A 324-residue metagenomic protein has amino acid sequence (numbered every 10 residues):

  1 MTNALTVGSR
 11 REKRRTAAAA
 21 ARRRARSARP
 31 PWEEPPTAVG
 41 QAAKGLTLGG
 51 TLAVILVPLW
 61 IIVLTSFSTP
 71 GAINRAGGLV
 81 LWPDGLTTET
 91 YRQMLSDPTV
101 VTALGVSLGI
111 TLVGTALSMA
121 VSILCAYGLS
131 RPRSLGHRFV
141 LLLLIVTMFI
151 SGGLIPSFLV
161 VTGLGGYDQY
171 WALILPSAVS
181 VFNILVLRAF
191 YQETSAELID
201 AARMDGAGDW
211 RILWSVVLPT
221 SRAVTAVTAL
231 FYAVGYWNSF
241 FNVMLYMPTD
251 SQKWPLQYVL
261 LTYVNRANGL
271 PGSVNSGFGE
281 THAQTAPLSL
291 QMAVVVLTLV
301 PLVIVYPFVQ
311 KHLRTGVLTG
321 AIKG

Functional and structural regions predicted by a protein language model:
T2-G324: A hydrophobic, multi-pass inner-membrane permease signature
